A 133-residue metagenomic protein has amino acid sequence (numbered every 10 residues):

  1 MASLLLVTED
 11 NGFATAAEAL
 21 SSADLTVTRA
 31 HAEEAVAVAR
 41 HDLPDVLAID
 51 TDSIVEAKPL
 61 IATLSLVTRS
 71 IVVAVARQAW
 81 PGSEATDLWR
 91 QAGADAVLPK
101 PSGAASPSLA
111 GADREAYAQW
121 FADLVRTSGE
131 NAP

Functional and structural regions predicted by a protein language model:
A2-P133: Strand-loop microenvironment adjacent to phosphate/nucleotide-handling motifs in alpha/beta enzyme folds
